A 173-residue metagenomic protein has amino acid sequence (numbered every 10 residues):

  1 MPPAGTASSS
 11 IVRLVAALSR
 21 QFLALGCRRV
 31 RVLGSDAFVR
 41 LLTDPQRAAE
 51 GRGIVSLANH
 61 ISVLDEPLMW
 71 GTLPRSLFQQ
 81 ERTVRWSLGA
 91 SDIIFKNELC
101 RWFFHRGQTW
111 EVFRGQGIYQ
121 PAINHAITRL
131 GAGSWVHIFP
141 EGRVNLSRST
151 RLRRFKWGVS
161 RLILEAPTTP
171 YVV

Functional and structural regions predicted by a protein language model:
M1-A17: Eukaryotic N-terminal low-complexity, Ser/Thr- and Lys/Arg-rich leader segments that predominantly function as
V15-G26: N-terminal nucleotide/polyanion-binding subdomain common to many enzyme families
R29-V173: Soluble catalytic domains of membrane acyltransferases
